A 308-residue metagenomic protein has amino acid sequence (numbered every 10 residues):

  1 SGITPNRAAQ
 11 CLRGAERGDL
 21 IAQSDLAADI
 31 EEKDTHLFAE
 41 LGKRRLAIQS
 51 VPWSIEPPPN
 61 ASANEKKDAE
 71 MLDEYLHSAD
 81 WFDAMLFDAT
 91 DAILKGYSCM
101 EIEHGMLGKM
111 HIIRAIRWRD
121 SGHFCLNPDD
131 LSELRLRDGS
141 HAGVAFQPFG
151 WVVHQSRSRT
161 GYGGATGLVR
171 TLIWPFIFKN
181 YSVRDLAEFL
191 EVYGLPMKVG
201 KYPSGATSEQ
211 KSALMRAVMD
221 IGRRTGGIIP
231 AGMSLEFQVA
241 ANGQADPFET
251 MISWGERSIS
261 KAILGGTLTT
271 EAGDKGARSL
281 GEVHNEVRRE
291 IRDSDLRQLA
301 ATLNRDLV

Functional and structural regions predicted by a protein language model:
G2-L37, K43-I48, I55-I221: Structured, contiguous alpha/beta core segments that scaffold functional sites
V51, W81, E188, V192-L195 (+4 more regions): Intrinsically disordered or highly flexible coil/loop and linker segments, enriched in small and charged/polar residues
I93, P175-F176, D295-L303: Conserved short hydrophobic patches within well-ordered secondary structure
S182, Q210-L214, G255, L299 (+1 more regions): General structural feature for long, well-ordered alpha-helical segments within catalytic domains of soluble enzymes
V199-G205, G227-A300: Surface-exposed loop-to-helix/strand elements on domain peripheries
